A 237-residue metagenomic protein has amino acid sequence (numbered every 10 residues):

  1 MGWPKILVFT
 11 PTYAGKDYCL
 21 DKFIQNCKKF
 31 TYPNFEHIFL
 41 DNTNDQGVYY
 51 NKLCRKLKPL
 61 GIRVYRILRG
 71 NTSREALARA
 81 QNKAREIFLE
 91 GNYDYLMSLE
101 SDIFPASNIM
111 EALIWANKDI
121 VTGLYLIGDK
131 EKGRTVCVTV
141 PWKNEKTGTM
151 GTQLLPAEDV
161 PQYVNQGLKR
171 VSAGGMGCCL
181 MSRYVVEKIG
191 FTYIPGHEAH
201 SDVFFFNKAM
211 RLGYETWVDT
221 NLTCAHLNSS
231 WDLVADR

Functional and structural regions predicted by a protein language model:
K5-L7, E36, F204: Cell-envelope/extracellular polymer assembly enzymes that use nucleotide-activated donors
K22-F35: Short, acidic, metal-binding catalytic loop of nucleotide-sugar glycosyltransferases
C27, D41-D45: Conserved short acidic donor-positioning loop in nucleotide-sugar-dependent glycosyltransferases
Q46-Y93: Active-site-proximal specificity loops/subdomain of glycosyltransferases
N92-F104: Short beta-strand-to-loop acidic/aromatic patch adjacent to the donor-nucleotide binding site
A106-I194: Conserved catalytic core of nucleotide-sugar-dependent glycosyltransferases
L168, A173-G174, R183-Y184, K188-R237: C-terminal catalytic/acceptor-binding lobe
